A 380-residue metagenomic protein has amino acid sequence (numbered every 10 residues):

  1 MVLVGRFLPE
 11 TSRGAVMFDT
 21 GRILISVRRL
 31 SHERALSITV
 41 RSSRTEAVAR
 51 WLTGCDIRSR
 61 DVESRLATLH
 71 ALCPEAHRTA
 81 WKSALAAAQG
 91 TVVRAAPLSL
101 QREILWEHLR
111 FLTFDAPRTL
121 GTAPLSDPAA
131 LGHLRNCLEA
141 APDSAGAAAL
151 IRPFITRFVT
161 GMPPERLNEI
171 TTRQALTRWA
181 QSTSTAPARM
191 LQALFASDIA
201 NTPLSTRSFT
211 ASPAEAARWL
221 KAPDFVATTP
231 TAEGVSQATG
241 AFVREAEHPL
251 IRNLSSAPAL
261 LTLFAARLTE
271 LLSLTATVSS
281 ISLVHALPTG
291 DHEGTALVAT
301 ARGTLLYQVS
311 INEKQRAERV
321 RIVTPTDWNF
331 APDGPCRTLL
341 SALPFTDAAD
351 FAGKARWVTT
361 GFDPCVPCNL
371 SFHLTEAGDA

Functional and structural regions predicted by a protein language model:
V2-R302, T326-A380: Active-site bordering "gate/hinge" segments that shape substrate access to catalytic or cofactor-binding pockets
R302-Q308: C-terminal amphipathic alpha-helical interaction region
I311-N312: Short glycine/proline-enriched loop/turn "hinge" motifs that connect secondary-structure elements and lie
